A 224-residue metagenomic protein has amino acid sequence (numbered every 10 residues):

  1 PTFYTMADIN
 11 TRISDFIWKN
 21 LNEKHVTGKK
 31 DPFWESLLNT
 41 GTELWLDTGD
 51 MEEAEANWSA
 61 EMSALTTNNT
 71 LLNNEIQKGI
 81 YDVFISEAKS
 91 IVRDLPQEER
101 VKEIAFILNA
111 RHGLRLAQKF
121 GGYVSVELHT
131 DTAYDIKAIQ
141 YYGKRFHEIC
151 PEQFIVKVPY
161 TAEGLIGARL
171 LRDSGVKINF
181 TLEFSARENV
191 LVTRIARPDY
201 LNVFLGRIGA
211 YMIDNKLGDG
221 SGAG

Functional and structural regions predicted by a protein language model:
F3-G49: N- or domain-start disorder-to-order transition segments that initiate the globular core
K30-N39, A117, H147, A168-G175 (+1 more regions): Surface-exposed amphipathic alpha-helices with a cationic face
D47-M51, T70, H129-A133, P159-E163 (+2 more regions): Active-site beta-loop-alpha junctions enriched in small/polar residues
M51-A56, D135-I139, A186-N189: Short, acidic/polar
A60-A64, C150-E152, G167-N179, I195-L201: Glycine-enriched alpha-helix->loop->beta-strand junction motifs that scaffold or abut catalytic
E61-M62, N69-E163, A168: Active-site beta->alpha loop and helix N-cap motifs at the rims of alpha/beta catalytic domains
N179, F184-G224: Catalytic alpha/beta core domains of metabolic enzymes, predominantly
